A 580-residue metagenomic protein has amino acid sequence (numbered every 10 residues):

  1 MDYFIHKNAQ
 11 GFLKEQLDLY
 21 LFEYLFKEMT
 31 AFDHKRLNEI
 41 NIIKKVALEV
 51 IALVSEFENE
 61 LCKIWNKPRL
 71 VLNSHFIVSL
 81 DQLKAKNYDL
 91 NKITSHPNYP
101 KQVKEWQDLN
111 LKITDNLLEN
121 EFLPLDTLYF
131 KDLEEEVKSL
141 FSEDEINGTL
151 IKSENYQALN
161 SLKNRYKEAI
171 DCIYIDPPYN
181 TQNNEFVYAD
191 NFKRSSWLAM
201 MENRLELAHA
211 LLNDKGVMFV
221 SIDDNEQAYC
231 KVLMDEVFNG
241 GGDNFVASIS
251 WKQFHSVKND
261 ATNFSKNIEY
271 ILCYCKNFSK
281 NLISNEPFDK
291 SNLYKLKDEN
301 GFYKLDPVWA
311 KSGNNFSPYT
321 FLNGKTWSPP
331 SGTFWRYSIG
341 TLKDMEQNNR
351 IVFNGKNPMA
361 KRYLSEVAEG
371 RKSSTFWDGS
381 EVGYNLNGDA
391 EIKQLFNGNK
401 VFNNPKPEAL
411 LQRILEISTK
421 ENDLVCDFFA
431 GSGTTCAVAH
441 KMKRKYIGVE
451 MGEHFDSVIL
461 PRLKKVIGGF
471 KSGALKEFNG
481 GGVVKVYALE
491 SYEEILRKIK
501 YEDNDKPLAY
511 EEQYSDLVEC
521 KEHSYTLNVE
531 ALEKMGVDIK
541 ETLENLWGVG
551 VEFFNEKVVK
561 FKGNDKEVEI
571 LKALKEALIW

Functional and structural regions predicted by a protein language model:
M1-E135, N147, K163-D171, L205-H209 (+4 more regions): Accessory, often C-terminal, charged low-complexity segments
E136-N147, N184-A189, L386-N399: Short glycine/proline-rich turn/loop motifs
F141-R165, I173, N184, N203 (+1 more regions): A conserved hydrophobic secondary-structure block that centers on an alpha-helix together with its immediately flanking
I151, S221-I222, N403, E450-M451: Small/polar loops that bind or transfer phosphate-bearing groups
E168-N183, M234, V425-A439: Conserved proline-anchored active-site loop of SAM-dependent methyltransferases that bridges a beta-strand
D171, P177-M200, R204, N213-K215 (+1 more regions): Mobile active-site "lid"/loop adjacent to the S-adenosyl-L-methionine
G216-V220: Conserved beta-strand signature within the Rossmann-like core of class I S-adenosyl-L-methionine
G398-A409: Conserved SAM-binding loop and adjacent beta-strand
